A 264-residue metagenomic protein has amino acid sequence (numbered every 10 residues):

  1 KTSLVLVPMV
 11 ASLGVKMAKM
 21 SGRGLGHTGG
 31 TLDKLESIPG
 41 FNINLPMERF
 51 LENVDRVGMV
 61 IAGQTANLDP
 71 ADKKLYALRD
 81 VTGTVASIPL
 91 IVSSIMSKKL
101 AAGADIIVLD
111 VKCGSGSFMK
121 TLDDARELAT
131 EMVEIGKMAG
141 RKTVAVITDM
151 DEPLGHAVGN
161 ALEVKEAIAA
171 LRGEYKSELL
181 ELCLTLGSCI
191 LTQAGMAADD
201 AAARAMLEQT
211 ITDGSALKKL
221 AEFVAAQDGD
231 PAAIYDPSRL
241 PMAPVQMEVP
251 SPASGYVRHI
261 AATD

Functional and structural regions predicted by a protein language model:
K1-S21, L25: Active-site cofactor/substrate anionic-group-binding motifs, chiefly glycine- and Lys/Arg-rich phosphate-binding loops
L6, I95, M132: Aromatic/hydrophobic pocket-lining residues that form π-stacking "cages" and hydrophobic walls in ligand
M20, V54, A62-Q64, I95 (+2 more regions): Short beta-strand segments
S21, T28-D33, Q64-T65, A71-Y76 (+2 more regions): Short acidic, glycine/serine/threonine-rich loops at helix termini
G22, K34-F41, A77-S87, S115-D123: Flexible, glycine/proline-enriched loop segments at strand-loop-helix junctions that form or flank small-ligand binding
K34-V60, T130-G136, G140: A glycine-rich helix N-cap at a beta->alpha junction
R56-A102: Phosphate/diphosphate-binding glycine-rich loops and adjacent basic-rich segments that engage nucleotide
T84-S87, I91, A101, D105-D264: Well-ordered secondary-structure scaffolds
